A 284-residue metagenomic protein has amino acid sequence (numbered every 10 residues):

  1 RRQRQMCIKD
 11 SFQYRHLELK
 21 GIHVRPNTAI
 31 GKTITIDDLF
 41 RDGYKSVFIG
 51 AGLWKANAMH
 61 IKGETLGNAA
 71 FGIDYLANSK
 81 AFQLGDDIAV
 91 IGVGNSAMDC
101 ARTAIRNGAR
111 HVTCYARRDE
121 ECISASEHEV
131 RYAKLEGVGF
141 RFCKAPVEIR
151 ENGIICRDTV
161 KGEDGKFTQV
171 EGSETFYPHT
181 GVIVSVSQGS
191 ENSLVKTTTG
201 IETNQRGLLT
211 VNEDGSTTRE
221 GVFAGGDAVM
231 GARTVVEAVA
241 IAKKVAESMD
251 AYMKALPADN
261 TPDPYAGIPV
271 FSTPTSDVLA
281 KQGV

Functional and structural regions predicted by a protein language model:
R1, V93, A116-D119, D227: Cofactor-binding loop segments of dinucleotide-utilizing enzymes, especially the Rossmann-like FAD- and NAD(P)+-binding
Q3-I8: Short, small-residue-biased leader/transition segments that mark boundaries at the very start of proteins
Y14-I61, V147-C156, G181-I183, Q188-L194: Feature captures the FAD/FMN-dependent oxidoreductase FAD-binding
R15-P26, K55-N107, T203-T218: Glycine-rich dinucleotide-binding loop and its adjacent helix/turn
T65-G85, F167-A232: FAD-site-proximal beta/loop scaffold in flavoenzymes
C100, A228-M253: A conserved FAD-binding loop/helix module that cradles the flavin
R106-V112, R117-R118: Conserved S-adenosyl-L-methionine
Y132-L135, K144-E148, A251-V284: Mid-to-C-terminal Rossmann-like scaffold of FAD/NAD(P)H-dependent oxidoreductases
